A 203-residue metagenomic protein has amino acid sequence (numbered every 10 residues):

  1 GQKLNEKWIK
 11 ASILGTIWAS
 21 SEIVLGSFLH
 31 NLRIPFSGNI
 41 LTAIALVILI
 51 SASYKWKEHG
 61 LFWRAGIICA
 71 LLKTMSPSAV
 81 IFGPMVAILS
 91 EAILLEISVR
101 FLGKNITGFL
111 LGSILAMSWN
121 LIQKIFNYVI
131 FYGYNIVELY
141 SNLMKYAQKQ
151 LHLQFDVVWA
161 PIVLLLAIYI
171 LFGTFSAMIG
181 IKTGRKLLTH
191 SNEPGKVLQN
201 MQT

Functional and structural regions predicted by a protein language model:
Q2-L72: Hydrophobic transmembrane alpha-helices
K7, F62, R100-I125, K196-Q202: Internal alpha-helical transmembrane segments of multi-pass membrane proteins
W18-G26, A45, L49, K73 (+5 more regions): Alpha-helical transmembrane segments of multipass membrane proteins
G26-P35, C69-E96: Interfacial aromatic-anchored transmembrane helix boundaries in multi-pass membrane proteins
H30-P35, V99-G108, L188-N192: Membrane interface segments of multi-pass transport proteins and intramembrane proteases
S37-T42, P84-I88, V158-L171: Alpha-helical transmembrane segments of polytopic membrane proteins
L110-T189: Membrane-embedded alpha-helical hairpins and interfacial helices in multi-pass inner-membrane proteins
Y140, L187-Q202: Short, highly charged, low-complexity non-transmembrane loops/tails of multi-pass membrane proteins
